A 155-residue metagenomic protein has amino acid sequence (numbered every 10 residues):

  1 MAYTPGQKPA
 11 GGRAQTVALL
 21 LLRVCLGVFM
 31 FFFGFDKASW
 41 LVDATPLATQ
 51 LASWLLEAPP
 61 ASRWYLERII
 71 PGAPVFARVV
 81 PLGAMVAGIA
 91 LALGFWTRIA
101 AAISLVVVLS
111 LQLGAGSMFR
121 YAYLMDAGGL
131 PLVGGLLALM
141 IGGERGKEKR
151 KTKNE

Functional and structural regions predicted by a protein language model:
M1-E57, R63-V86, L93-E155: Extended, low-polarity transmembrane helix blocks
